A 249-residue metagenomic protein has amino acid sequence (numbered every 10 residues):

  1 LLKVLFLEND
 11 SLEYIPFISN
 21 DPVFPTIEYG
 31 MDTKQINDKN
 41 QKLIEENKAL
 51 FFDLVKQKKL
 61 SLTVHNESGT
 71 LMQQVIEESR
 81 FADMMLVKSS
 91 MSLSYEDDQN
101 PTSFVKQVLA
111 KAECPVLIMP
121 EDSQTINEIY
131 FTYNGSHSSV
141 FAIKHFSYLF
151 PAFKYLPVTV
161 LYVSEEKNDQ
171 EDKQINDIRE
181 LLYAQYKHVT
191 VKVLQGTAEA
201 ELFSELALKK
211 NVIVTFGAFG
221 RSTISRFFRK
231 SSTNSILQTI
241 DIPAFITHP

Functional and structural regions predicted by a protein language model:
L1-M31, K111, Q124-V193, N211: Small/aliphatic-rich secondary-structure junction motif
S11-Y14, M72, E96, I126 (+3 more regions): Generic structural signal for helix capping and beta-alpha/helix-loop junctions
I27-L43: A short acidic, glycine-rich active-site loop that binds or catalyzes chemistry on phosphate/adenosine moieties
F51, V55, R179-L182: Conserved hydrophobic residues forming the short capping helix/wall of the S-adenosyl-L-methionine
V55-T63, A184-T190: A short helix-to-beta-strand connector/capping loop
V64, M72-D122, L206-K209, I213-P249: Gly/Ser-rich helix-loop-strand patches that form or flank binding pockets for ribonucleotide-derived cofactors
N66-Q73, L194-E199: Charged docking surfaces used in two-component/phosphorelay signaling
R179, G196-L208: A short, acidic, amphipathic alpha-helical segment used as a generic capping/interface helix at domain edges
